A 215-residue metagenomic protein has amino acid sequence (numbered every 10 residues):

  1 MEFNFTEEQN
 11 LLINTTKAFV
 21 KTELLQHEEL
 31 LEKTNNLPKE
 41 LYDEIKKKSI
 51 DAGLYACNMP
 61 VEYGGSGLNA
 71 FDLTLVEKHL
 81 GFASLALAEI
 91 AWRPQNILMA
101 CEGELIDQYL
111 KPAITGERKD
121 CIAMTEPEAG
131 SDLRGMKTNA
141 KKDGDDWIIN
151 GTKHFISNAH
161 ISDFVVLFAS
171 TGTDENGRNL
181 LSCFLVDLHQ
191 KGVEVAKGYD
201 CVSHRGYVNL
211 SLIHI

Functional and structural regions predicted by a protein language model:
M1-E8: Intrinsic disorder at enzyme termini
E28-N36: C-terminal helix-coil-helix/basic helical segment that borders enzyme active sites and/or dimer interfaces and provides
I50-E117, S157-F164: Internal helix-loop-helix
G116-M124, F168: A short, Trp-centered hydrophobic/proline-enriched beta-strand micro-motif
D132-N150: Cytochrome P450 C-terminal beta-domain/meander region
G135-K137, H189-L212: Flexible, small-/acidic-enriched active-site or ligand-binding loops
N150-A196: A short core secondary-structure module
